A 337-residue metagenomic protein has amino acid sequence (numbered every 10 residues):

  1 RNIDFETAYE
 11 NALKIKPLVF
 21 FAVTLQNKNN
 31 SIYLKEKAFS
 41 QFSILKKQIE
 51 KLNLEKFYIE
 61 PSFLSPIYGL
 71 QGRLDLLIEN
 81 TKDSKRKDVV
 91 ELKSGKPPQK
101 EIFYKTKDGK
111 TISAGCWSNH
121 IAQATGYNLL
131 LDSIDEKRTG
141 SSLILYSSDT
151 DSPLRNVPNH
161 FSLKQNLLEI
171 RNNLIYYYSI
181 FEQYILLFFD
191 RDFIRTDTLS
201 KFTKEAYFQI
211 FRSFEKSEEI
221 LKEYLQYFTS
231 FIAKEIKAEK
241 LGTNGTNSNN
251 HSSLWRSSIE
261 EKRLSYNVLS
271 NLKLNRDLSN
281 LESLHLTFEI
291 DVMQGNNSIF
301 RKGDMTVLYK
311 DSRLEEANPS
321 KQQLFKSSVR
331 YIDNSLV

Functional and structural regions predicted by a protein language model:
R1-K16, A22-Q26, V89, A124 (+5 more regions): Terminal, basic amphipathic appendages of nucleotide-handling enzymes
R1-S84: Metal-dependent nuclease catalytic cores that hydrolyze phosphodiester bonds in DNA/RNA, characterized by
Q26-N29, T81-R86, P98-C116, L241-H251 (+2 more regions): Intrinsically disordered, low-complexity coil segments
N27-S31, K35-I44, Q48-K51, D192-S265: An alpha-helical interface "stripe"
A38, F42-N53, N128-D135, T306-S312: Hydrophobic, Leu/Ile/Phe/Ala-enriched alpha-helical segments that form helix-helix packing faces
L54-R171: Mg2+/Mn2+-dependent nuclease catalytic core
S141, L145-K237: N-terminal intrinsically disordered, low-complexity, charge/repeat-rich segments that act as generic
A233-V337: Conserved ASCE P-loop ATPase motor domains encompassing nucleic-acid-directed helicases/translocases
